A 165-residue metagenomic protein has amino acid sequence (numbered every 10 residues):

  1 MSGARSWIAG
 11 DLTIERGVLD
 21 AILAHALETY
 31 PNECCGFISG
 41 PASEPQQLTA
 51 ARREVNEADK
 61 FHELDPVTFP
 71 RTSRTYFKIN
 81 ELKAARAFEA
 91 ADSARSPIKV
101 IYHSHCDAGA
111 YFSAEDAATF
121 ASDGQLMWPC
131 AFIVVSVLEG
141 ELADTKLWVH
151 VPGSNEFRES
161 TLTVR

Functional and structural regions predicted by a protein language model:
M1-I98, D107-R165: Conserved beta-strand-loop surface patch within small alpha/beta domains used for substrate/adaptor or ligand engagement
S104: Residue-level "edge-of-site" marker
